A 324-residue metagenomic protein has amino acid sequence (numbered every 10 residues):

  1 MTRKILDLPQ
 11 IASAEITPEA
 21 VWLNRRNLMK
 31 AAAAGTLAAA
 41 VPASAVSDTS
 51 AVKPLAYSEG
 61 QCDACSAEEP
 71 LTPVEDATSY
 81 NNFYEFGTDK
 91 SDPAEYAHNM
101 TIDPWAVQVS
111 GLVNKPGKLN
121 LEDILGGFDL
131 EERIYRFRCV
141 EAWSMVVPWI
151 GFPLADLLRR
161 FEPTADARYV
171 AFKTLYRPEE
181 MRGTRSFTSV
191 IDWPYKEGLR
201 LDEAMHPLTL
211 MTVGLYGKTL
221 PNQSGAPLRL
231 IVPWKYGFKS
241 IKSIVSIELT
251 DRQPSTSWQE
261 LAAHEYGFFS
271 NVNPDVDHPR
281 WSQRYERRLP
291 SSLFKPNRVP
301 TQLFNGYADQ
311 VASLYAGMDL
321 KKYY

Functional and structural regions predicted by a protein language model:
M1-L23, A34-V41, D48: N-terminal secretory signal peptides
A20, N27, K321-Y323: Long non-globular sequence segments
R25-R26, R229: Short, cationic motifs built from Arg/Lys/His that form the positively charged side of catalytic pockets
P42-A45, D89-S91: Short helix-capping/linker segments at secondary-structure and domain boundaries
A51-Y324: Structured, non-membrane catalytic/scaffold regions adjacent to prosthetic-group chemistry
